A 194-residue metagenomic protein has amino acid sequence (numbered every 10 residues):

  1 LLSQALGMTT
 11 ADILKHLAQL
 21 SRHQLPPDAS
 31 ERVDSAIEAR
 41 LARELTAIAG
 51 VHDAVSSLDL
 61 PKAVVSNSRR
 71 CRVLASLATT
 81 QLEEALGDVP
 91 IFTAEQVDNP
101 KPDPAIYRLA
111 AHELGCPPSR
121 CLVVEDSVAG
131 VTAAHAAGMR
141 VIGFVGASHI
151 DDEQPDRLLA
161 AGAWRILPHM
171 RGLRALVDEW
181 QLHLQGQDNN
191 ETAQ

Functional and structural regions predicted by a protein language model:
L1-S3: Active-site neighborhood of HAD-like aspartate-dependent phosphohydrolases
L6, T10, L14, S30-E38 (+1 more regions): Hydrophobic alpha-helical core bundles mediating ligand binding, dimerization, or RNAP-core interactions
T9-Q24, S76, A111, A147: Helix-loop "lid/cap" segments that line or gate small-molecule binding pockets
K15-D53: Metal-dependent phosphoesterase signature
H52-S56, L60, R69-Q194: Asp-based, Mg2+/Mn2+-dependent phosphohydrolase catalytic module
